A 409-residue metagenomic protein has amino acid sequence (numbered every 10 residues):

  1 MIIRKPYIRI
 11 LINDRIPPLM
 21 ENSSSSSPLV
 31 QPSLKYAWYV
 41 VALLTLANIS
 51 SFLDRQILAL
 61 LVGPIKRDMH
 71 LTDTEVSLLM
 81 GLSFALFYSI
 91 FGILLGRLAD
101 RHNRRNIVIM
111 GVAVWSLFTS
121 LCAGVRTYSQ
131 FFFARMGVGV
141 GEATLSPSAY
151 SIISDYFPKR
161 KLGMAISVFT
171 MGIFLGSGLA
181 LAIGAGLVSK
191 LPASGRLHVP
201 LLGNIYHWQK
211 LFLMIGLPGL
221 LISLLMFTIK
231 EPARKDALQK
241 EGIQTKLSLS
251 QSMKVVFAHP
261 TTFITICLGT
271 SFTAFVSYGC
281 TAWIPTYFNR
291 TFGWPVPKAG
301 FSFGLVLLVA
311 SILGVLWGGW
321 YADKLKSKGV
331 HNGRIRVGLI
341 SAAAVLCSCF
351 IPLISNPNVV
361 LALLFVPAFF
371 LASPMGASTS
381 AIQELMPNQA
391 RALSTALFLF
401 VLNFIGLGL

Functional and structural regions predicted by a protein language model:
S27-S33, A233-I266, T291: Juxtamembrane intracellular "pre-TM" segments in multi-pass secondary transporters
L58-A59, T261-V315, A372-M375, T379 (+1 more regions): Extracytoplasmic gate region of multi-pass secondary transporters
L61-I90: Extracellular/periplasmic helix-loop-helix junction of adjacent transmembrane segments in MFS-like secondary
H70, N103, G124-Q130, P158 (+1 more regions): Helix-breaking motifs and short loop linkers at transmembrane-helix boundaries and internal kinks in secondary membrane
G81-L95, L305-G318: Central cavity-lining transmembrane alpha-helices of secondary-active solute carriers, predominantly the Major
I90-R126: Conserved MFS/SLC helix-loop-helix module at the cytosolic interface between two early adjacent transmembrane helices
N106-S120, N332-C349: Structural signature of the two symmetry-related core transmembrane helices
F169, I173-F227: Helix-loop-helix hairpin linking two adjacent transmembrane segments in secondary transporters
